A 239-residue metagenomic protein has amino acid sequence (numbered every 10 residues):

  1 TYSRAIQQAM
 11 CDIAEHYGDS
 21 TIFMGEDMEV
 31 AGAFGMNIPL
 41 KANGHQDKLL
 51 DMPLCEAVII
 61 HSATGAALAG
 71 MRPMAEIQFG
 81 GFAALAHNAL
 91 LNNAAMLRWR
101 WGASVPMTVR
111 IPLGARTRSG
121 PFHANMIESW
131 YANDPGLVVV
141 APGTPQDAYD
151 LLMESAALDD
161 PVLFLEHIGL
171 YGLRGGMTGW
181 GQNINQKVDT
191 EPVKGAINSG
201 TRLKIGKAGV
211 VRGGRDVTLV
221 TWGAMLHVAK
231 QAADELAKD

Functional and structural regions predicted by a protein language model:
T1-G175, N183: Thiamine diphosphate
A5-D12, D150-P161, L170-K238: Glycine-/acidic-rich phosphate or pyrophosphate-binding loops and their flanking alpha/beta elements
